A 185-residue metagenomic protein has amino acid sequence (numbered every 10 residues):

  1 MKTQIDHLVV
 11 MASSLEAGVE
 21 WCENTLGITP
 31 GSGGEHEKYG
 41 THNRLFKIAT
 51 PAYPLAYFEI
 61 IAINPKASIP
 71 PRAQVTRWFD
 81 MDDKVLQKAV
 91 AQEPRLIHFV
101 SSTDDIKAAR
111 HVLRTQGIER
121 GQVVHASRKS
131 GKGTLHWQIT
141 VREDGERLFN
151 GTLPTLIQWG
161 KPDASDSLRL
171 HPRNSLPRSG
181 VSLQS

Functional and structural regions predicted by a protein language model:
M1-P70: Active-site-proximal cofactor/substrate-binding loop regions of enzyme domains
I5, P94-I97: Eukaryotic phosphotyrosine signaling hubs
L26-G27, V75-W78, G117: Glycine-centered loop/turn motif at secondary-structure junctions
G34, L45-K47, Y53-A62, M81-A91 (+1 more regions): Vicinal oxygen chelate
S68-Q87: Extended, compositionally biased flexible segments
